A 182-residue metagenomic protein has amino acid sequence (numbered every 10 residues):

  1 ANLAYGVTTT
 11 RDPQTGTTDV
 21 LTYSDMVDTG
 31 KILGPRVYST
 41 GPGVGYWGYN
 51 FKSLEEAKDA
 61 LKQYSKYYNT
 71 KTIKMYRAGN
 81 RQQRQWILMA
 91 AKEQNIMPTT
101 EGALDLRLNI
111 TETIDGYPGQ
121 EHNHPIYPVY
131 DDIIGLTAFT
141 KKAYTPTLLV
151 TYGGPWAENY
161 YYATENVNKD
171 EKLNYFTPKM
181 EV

Functional and structural regions predicted by a protein language model:
A1, Y49-Y64, G102-T111: Short, acidic/polar
A1-N2, Y64-Y67, I87, A91 (+2 more regions): Generic structural signal for hydrophobic
A1-T18, G34-G45, Y67-A78, L88 (+4 more regions): Divalent metal-dependent hydrolysis catalytic cores, especially in the metallo-beta-lactamase
T15-M26, R77-A90, P128-F139: Active-site-adjacent beta->alpha loops and helix N-cap segments on the catalytic face of soluble alpha/beta enzymes
V27-P35, E93-I96: Short helix-capping segments at alpha-helix termini
D28-G30, Y117-H122, A138, Y161-E165: Short, hinge-like loop/turn segments at secondary-structure boundaries
A60-G79, I126-V182: Active-site neighborhoods of metal-dependent hydrolases
I87, E93, T99, A103-G116: Functional cores that coordinate and move charged inorganic groups
